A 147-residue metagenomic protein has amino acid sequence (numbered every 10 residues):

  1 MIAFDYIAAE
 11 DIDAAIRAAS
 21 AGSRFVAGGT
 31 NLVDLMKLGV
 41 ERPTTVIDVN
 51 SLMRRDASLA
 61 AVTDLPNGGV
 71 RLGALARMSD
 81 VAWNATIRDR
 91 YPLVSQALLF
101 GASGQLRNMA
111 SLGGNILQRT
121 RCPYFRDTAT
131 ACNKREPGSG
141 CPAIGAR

Functional and structural regions predicted by a protein language model:
M1-R147: C-terminal structural segment of proteins
